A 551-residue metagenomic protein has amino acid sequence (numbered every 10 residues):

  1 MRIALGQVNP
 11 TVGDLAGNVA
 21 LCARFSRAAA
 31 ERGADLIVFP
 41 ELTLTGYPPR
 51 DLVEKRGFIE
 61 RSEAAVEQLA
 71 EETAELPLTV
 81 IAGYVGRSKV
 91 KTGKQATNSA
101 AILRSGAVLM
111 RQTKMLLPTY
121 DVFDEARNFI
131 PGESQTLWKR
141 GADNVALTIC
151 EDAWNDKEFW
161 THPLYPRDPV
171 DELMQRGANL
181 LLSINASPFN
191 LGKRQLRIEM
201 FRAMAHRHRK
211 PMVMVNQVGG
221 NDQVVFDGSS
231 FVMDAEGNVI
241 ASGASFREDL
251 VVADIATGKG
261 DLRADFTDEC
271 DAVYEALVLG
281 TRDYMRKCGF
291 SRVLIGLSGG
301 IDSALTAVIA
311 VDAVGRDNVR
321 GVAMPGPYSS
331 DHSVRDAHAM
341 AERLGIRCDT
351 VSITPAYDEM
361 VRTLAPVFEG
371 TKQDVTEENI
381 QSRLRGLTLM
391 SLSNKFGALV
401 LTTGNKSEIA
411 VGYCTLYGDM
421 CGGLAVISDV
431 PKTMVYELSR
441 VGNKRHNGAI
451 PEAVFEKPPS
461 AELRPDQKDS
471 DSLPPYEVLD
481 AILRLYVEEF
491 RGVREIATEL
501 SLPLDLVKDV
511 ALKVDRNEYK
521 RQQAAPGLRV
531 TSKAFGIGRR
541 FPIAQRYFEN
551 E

Functional and structural regions predicted by a protein language model:
M1-G296, D312-A313, A323, C348: Enzyme catalytic cores with a strong preference for nitrogen-chemistry domains
R2, R209, A235, D261-G299 (+1 more regions): ATP/NTP-dependent adenylation/nucleotidyl-transfer catalytic domains that generate, transfer, or process NMP-activated
